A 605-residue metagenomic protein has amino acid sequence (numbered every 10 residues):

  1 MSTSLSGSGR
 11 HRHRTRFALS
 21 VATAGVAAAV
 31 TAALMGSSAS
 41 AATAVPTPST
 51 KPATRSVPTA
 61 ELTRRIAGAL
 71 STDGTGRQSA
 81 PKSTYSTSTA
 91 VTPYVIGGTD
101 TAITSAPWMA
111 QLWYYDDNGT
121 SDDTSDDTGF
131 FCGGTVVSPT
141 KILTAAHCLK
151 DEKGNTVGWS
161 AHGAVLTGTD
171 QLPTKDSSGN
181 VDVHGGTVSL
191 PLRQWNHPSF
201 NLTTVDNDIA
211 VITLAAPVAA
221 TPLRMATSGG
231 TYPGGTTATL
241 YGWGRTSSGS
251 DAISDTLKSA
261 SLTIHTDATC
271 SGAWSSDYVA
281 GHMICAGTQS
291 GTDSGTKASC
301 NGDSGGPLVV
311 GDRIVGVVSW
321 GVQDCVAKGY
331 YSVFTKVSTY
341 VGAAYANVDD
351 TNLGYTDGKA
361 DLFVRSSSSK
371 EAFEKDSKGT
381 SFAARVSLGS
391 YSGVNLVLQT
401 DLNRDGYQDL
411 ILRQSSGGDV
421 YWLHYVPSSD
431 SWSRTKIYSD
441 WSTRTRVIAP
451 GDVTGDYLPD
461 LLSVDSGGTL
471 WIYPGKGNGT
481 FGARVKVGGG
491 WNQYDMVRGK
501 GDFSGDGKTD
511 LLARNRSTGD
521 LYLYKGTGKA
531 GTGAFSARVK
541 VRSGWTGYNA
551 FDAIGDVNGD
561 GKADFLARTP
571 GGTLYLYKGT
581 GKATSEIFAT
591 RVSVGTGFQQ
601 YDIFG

Functional and structural regions predicted by a protein language model:
M1-P46, N347: Secretory targeting and sorting signals
T3-G7, S38-A53, V136-L149, S261-I264 (+1 more regions): C-terminal subregion of chymotrypsin/trypsin-like serine protease catalytic domains
A32-S79, G98, G119-T120, G154 (+2 more regions): C-terminal region of N-terminal signal peptides and the immediate post-cleavage residues of exported proteins
P93-T104, D126, G158-V218: Conserved catalytic-core segment of clan PA serine endopeptidases
P107-M109, G119-P139: A conserved glycine-rich beta-strand in the N-terminal activation segment of trypsin-fold
Y115-D117, H147-K150, G168-P173, A215-A219 (+15 more regions): Acidic glycine-/aspartate-rich tracts in secreted/extracellular proteins
Q171, S177-H184, S189, T203-G291: Chymotrypsin/trypsin-fold serine protease catalytic domain
D350-G605: Trp/Gly-enriched beta-strand/coil motifs that build multi-repeat beta-propeller-like domains and related W-rich binding
